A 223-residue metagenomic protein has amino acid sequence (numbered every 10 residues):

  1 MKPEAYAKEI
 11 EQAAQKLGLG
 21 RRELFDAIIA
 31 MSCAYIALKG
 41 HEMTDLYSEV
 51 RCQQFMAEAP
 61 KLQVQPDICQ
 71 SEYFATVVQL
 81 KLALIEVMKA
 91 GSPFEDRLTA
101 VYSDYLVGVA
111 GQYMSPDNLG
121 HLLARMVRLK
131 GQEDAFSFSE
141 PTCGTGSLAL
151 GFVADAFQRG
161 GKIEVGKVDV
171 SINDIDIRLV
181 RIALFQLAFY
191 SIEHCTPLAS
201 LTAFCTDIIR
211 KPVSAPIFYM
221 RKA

Functional and structural regions predicted by a protein language model:
K2-G161: Class I S-adenosyl-L-methionine
P116-S214, F218: Conserved S-adenosyl-L-methionine
